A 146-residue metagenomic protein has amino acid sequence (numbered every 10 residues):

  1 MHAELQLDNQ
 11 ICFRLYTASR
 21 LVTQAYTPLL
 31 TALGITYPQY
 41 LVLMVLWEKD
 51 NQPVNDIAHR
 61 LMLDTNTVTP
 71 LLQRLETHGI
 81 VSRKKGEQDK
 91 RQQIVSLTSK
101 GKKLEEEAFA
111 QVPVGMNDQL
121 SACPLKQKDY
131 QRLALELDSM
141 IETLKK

Functional and structural regions predicted by a protein language model:
M1-L33, Y130-Q131, S139-M140: N-terminal leader segment of winged-helix/HTH proteins
F13, R20, Q24-D64: N-terminal helix-turn-helix DNA-binding core of bacterial DNA-binding proteins
A18, V22-A25, L61, L104-C123 (+1 more regions): Alpha-helical linker/hinge and terminal dimerization helices associated with HTH transcriptional regulators
P28, A32, E48, R74 (+6 more regions): Conserved amphipathic alpha-helical interaction elements at protein-protein interfaces in regulatory, energy-coupling
V54-N55, N66, Q73, Q93: Residues within helix-turn-helix
Q73-R132: Charged, amphipathic alpha-helical coiled-coil/dimerization segments
T98, A134-L137, I141: Generic structural concept
